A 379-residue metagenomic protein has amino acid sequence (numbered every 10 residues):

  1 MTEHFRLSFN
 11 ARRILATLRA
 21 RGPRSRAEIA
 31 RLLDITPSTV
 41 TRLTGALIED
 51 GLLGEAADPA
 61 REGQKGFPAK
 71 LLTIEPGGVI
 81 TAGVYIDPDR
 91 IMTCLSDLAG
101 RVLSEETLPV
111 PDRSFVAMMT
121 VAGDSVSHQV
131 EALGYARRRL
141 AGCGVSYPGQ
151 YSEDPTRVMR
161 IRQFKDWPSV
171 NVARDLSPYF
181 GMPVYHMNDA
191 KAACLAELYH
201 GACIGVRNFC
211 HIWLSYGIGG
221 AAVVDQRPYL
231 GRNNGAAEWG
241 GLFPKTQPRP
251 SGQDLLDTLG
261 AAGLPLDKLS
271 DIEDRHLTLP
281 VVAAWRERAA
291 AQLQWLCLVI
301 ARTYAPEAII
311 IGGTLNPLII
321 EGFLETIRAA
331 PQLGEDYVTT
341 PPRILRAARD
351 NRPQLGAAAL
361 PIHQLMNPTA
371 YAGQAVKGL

Functional and structural regions predicted by a protein language model:
M1-P59, Q64-T107, R113-E131, Y135-A136 (+1 more regions): ATP-binding/phosphotransfer module of carbohydrate and carboxylate kinases, centering on a glycine-rich
I29, V102-L133, R137-N208, I320-L333: Glycine-rich phosphate-binding loop and adjoining helix at the ATP-binding site of ATP-dependent phosphoryl-transfer
L71, T81-Y85, L140-G144, F209-W213: Short glycine-aspartate micro-motif
S96, Y151-S152, A222, L230: Hydrophobic alpha-helical segments, especially N-terminal targeting/anchoring helices
E105-T107, S114-M118, W167-P168, V172-A190 (+1 more regions): Glycine/GP-enriched mid-protein hinge/lid loop-to-helix segment characteristic of carbohydrate kinases
P148-Y151, S215-G217, L315-N316: Short glycine-rich anion-binding loops that position phosphate/pyrophosphate groups of nucleotides and phosphorylated
